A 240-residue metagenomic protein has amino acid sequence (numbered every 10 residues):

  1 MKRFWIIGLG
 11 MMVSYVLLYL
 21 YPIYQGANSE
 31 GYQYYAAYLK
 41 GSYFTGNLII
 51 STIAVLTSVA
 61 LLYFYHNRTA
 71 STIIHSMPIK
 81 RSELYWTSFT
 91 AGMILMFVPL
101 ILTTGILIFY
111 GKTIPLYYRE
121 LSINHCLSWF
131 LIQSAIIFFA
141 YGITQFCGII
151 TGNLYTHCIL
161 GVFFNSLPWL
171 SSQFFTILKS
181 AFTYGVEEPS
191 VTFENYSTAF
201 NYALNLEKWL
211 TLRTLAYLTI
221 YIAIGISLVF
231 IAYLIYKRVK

Functional and structural regions predicted by a protein language model:
K2-A27, T45-L56, G161-S171: Hydrophobic alpha-helical transmembrane segments of multi-pass membrane transport/permease proteins
L20-S29, F109-Y117: Juxtamembrane "helix-exit" motif on the non-cytosolic side of transmembrane helices
Y21-G41, C158, F164-K240: Terminal transmembrane helical anchor/hairpin motif
A36-I49, T90-H157, G161, W169-S172 (+2 more regions): Secretory targeting signals
G41-A70: Long, hydrophobic alpha-helical segments
I50-L56, A60, S134-T144, I220-I231: Hydrophobic cores of alpha-helical transmembrane segments in multi-pass inner/ER membrane proteins, independent
L62-I94: Helix-loop-helix units of permease transmembrane domains in multi-pass membrane transporters, especially ABC
A70-S71, C147, N153, I231-K240: Cytoplasmic membrane-interface regions of multi-pass membrane proteins
